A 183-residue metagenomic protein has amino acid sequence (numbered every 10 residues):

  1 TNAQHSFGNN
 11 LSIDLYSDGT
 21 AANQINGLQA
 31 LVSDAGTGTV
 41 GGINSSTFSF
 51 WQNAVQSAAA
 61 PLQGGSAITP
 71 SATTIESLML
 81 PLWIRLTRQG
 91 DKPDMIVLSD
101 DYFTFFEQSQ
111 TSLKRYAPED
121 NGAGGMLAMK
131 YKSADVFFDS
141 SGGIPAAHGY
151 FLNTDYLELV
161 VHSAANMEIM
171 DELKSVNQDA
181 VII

Functional and structural regions predicted by a protein language model:
T1-I183: Core alpha/beta structural scaffold of self-assembling particle/tube/pore-forming proteins
